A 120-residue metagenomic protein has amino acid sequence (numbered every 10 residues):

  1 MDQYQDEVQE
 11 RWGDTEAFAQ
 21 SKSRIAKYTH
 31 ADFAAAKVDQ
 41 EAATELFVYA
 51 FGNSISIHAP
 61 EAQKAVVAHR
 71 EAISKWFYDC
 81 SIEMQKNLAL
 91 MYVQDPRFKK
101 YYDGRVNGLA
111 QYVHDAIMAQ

Functional and structural regions predicted by a protein language model:
M1-Q120: Amphipathic alpha-helical "stalk" segments
